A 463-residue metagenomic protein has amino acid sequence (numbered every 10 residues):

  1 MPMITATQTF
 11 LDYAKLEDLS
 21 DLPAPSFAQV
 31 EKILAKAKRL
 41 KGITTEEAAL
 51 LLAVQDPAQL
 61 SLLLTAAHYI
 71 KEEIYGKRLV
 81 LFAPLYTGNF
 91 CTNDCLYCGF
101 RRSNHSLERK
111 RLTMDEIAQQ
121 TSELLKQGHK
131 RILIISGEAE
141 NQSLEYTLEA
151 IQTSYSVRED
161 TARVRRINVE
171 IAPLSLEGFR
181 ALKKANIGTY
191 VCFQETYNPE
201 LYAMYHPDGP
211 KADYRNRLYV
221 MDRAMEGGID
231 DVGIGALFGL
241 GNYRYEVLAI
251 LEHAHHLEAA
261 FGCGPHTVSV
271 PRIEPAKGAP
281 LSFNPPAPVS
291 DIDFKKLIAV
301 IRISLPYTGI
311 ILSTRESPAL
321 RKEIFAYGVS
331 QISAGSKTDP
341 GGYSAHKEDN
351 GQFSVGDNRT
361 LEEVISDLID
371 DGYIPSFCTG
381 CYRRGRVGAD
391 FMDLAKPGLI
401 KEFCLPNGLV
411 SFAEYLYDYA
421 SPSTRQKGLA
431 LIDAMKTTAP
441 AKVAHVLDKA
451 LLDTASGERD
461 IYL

Functional and structural regions predicted by a protein language model:
M1-K36, F325-Y327, S336-L463: Radical SAM enzyme core and accessory elements
S20-P23, K110, A172, P210-Y214 (+6 more regions): Hydrophobic alpha-helical scaffolding
A35, G42-L79: An N-cap/entry alpha-helix motif that binds or orients negatively charged groups
L40, A67, C95, I134 (+5 more regions): Conserved, mostly hydrophobic/aromatic
G76-E116: Canonical Radical SAM [4Fe-4S] cluster-binding loop centered on the CxxxCxxC motif and its immediate flanking residues
A83, T121, L148-Y155, F179 (+5 more regions): Generic structural signal for well-ordered alpha-helices, preferentially at hydrophobic/aromatic core positions
R102-A118, E123-E226, D230-L240, G262-S269 (+2 more regions): Core AdoMet radical
T189, R215-A279, S290-A319, A326 (+2 more regions): Conserved C-terminal portion of the radical SAM core fold that forms the substrate/S-adenosylmethionine-binding
